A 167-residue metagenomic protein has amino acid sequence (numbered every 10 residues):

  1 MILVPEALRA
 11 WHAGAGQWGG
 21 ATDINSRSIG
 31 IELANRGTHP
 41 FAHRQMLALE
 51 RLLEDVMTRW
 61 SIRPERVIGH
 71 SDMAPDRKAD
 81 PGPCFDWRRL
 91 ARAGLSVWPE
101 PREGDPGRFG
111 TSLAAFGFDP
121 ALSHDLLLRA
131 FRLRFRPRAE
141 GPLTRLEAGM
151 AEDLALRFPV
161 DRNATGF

Functional and structural regions predicted by a protein language model:
M1-R66: Active-site-adjacent loop/helix surface patches within enzyme catalytic domains that shape the substrate-binding cleft
G14-Q17, M46-S61, D76-F167: Cell-envelope/ECM-targeting effectors and their regulatory/trafficking segments
V67-R77: Acidic helix-start/capping segments at beta-turn-to-alpha-helix junctions
